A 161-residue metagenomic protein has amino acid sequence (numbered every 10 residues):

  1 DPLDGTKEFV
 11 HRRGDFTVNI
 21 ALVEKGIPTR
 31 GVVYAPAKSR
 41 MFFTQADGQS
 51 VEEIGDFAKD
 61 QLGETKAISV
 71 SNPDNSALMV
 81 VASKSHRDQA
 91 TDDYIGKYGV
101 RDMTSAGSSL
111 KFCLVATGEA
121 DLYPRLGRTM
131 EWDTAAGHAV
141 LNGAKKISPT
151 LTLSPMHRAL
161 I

Functional and structural regions predicted by a protein language model:
D1, V32, P124: Short aromatic-hydrophobic micro-motifs that form the base-stacking/packing surface for donor nucleotide recognition
D1-E24: Flexible, acidic active-site loops/lids enriched in D/E/S/T/G that coordinate Mg2+ and/or position polar
P2, A82, L126: Short glycine-centered, acidic/aromatic-flanked micro-motifs in structured strand/loop junctions that mark active-site
D4-G5, H86, T129: Short glycine-rich anion-binding loops that position phosphate/pyrophosphate groups of nucleotides and phosphorylated
F9-V10, T104, T134-A135: Short glycine/threonine-rich catalytic loop with a Thr-x-Gly-x-Asp
N19-C113, S154-I161: Acidic beta-strand-loop-alpha-helix segment within the catalytic core of divalent metal-dependent phosphate-processing
S71, D92-K97, K111-I161: Oxyanion/phosphate-interacting regions
